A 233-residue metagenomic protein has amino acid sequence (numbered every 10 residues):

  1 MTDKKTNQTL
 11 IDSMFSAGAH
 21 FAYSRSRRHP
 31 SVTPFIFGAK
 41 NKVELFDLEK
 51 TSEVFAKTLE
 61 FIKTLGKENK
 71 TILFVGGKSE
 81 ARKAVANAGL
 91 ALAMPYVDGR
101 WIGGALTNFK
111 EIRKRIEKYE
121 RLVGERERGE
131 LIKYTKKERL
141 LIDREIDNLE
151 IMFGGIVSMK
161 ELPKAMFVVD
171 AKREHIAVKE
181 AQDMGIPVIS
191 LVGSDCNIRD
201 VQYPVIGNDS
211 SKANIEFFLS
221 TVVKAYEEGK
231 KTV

Functional and structural regions predicted by a protein language model:
M1-T71, G77-K78, R82-E125, R139 (+2 more regions): N-terminal cationic and glycine-rich segments that engage phosphates or anionic surfaces
T2-K5, R25, G155-K160, D170 (+3 more regions): Replace "in large, NTP-powered and nucleic-acid-processing enzymes" with "in large, NTP-powered factors and other
G18, F74, M166, F218: Residue-level signature of catalytic and energy-coupling elements of molecular machines, predominantly ATP/GTP-dependent
D47-E53, D143-I146, A165-V168: Short, flexible loop segments at the rims of nucleotide/cofactor-binding pockets, characterized by
K50, G77-E80, G99-T107, A171-R173 (+3 more regions): Short, ordered loop/turn segments at secondary-structure junctions
G104-N148, D209-S210, I215-V233: Conserved phosphate-handling catalytic cores of large alpha/beta enzymes
E145-K160, F167-V168, K172-H175: Active-site/ligand-binding-proximal alpha/beta "capping" segment
A177-V233: Short glycine/threonine-rich loop/turn motifs
